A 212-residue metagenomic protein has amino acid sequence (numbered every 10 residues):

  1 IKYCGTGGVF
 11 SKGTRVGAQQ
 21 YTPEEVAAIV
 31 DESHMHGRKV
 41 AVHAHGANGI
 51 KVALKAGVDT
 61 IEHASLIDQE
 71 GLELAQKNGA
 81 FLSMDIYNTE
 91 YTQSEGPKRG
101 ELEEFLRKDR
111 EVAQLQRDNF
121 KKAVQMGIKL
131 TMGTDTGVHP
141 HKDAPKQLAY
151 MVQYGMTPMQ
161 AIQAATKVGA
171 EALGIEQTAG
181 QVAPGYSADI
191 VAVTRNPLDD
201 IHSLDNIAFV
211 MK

Functional and structural regions predicted by a protein language model:
I1-G5, V9-L82, K98, R110-L130 (+1 more regions): Histidine/acidic residue-rich metal-binding segments in metalloenzymes
F10, D59, Y91, A170-E171 (+1 more regions): Residue-level marker of structural boundaries
M35, K39, G100-E104, E111-N196: His/Asp/Glu-enriched, well-ordered alpha-helical/loop segment that forms or immediately abuts the divalent-metal
H45, Y87, G137: Catalytic metal-binding/acid-base residues of hydrolase active sites
F81-D85, T89-R107: Active-site loop ensemble at the mouth of alpha/beta enzyme cores that anchors a bound cofactor
D199: Small/polar (Gly/Ser/Thr/Ala-rich) solvent-exposed segments that form structured loops/beta-strands/short helices used
S203-D205: Short, small/polar residue-rich loop motifs at catalytic or cofactor-binding pockets
V210-K212: Short aromatic-centered micro-motifs
